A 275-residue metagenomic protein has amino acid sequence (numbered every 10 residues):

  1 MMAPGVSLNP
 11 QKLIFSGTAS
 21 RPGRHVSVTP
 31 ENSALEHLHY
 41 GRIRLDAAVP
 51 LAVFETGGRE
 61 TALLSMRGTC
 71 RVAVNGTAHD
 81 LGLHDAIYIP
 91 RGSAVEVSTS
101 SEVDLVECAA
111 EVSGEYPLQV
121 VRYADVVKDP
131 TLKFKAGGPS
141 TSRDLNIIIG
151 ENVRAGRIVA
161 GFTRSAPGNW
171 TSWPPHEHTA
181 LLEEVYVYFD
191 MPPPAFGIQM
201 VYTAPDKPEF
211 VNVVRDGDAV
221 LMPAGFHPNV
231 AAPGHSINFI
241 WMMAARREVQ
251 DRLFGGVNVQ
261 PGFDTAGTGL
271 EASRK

Functional and structural regions predicted by a protein language model:
M2-V53, E60-S65, P261-A266, A272-R274: Hydrophobic, proline/glycine-rich low-complexity stretches
T18-A52, P139-E184: A short glycine-rich, His/Asp/Glu-containing loop-to-beta-strand
N32-T99, V103-E107: Extended, compositionally biased flexible segments
L51-G57, S98, S172-H178, F210-N212 (+1 more regions): Short histidine-centered beta-strand/loop micro-motifs that create catalytic or ligand/metal-coordination sites
G57-V72, T163-A166, T179-P205, V213 (+3 more regions): Short, conserved beta-strand element in jelly-roll/cupin
A78-D80, R91-Q119, R215-D216, A224-D251: Ligand-binding loop in jelly-roll beta-barrel domains
S113-G138: A gly/proline- and charged-residue-enriched helix-loop-helix capping module
P194-K275: Acidic/histidine-enriched, beta-strand-rich ligand/metal-binding domains
